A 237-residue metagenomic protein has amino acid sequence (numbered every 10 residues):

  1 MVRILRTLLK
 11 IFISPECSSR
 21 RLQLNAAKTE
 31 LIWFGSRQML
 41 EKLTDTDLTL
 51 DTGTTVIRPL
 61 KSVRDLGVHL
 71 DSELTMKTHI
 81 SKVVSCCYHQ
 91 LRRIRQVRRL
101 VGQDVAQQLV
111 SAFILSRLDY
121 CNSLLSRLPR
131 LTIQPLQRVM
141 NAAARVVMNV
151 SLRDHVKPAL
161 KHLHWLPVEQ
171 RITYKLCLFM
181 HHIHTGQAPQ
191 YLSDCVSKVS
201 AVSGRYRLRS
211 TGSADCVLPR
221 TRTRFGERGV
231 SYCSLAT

Functional and structural regions predicted by a protein language model:
M1-T237: Hydrophobic/basic alpha-helical segments
